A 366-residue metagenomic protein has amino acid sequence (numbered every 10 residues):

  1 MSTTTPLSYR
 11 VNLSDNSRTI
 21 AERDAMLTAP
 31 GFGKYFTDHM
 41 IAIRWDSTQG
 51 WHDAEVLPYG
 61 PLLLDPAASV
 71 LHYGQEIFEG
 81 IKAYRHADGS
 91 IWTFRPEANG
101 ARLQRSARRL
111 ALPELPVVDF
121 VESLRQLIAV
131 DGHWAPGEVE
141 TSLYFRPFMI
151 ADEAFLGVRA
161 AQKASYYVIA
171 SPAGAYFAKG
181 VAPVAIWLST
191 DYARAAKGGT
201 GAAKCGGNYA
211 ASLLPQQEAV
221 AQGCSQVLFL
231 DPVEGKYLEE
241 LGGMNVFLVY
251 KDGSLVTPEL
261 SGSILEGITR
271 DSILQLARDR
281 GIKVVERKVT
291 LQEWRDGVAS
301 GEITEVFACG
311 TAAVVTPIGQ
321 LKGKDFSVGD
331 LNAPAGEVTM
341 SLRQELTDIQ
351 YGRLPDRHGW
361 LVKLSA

Functional and structural regions predicted by a protein language model:
S2-A25, Y35, G174, A178 (+3 more regions): Conserved catalytic-core subdomain
S2-D65, L71: Intrinsically disordered, low-complexity, positively charged segments
R10, A29, P96-G100, Q104-Q222 (+1 more regions): Extended Lys/Arg-rich, glycine-bearing segments that form polyanion-binding/interaction patches within enzyme domains
K34-W45, V56, S69, P183-L230 (+1 more regions): Active-site-adjacent loop/helix segments that line or gate small-molecule/cofactor pockets in enzymes
R44-W51, I77, Y84-G89, P96 (+5 more regions): Short acidic-glycine loop/turn motifs at beta-strand connectors
L64-K82, A312-T316: Conserved phosphate/anionic-ligand binding catalytic regions in large, soluble enzymes, centered on
V117-V118, W134-S142, V227-L230, G281-L291 (+1 more regions): Flexible, glycine/charged-enriched surface loops at secondary-structure junctions
